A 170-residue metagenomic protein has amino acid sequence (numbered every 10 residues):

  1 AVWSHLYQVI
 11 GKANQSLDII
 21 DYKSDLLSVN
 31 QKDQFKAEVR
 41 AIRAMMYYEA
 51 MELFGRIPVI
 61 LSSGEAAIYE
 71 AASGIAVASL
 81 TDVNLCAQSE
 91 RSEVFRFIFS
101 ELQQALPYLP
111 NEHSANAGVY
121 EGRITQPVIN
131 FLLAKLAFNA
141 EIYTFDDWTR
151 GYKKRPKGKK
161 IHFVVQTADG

Functional and structural regions predicted by a protein language model:
A1, N14-D18, F54-P58, F95-A115 (+1 more regions): Aromatic-residue-lined binding/catalytic grooves and analogous aromatic/hydrophobic interfacial grooves in multimeric
A1-G55, T81-R96, S100-E121: Conserved, well-structured interaction surfaces
I20, S62-S63: Active-site-proximal beta-strand/loop segments in catalytic clefts of secreted hydrolases
I57, S63-Y69: Short edge-strand/loop segments of extracellular domains
A67-L85, P156-D169: Aromatic- and acidic-residue-enriched carbohydrate-binding clefts of CAZyme catalytic domains
